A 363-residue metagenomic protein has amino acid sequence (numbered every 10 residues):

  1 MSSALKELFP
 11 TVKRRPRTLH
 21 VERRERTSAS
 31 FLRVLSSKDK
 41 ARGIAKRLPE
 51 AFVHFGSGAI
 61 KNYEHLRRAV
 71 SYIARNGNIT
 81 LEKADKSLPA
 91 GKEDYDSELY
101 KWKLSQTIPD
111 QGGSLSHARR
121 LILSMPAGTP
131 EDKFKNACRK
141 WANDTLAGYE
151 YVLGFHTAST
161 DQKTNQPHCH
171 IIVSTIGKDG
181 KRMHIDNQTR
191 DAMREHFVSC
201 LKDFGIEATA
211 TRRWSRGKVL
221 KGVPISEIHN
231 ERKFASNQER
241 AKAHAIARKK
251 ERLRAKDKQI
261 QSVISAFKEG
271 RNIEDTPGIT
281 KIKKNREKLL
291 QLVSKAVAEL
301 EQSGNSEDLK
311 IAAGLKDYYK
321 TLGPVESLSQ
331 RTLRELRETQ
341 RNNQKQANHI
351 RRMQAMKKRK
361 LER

Functional and structural regions predicted by a protein language model:
M1-R363: N-terminal nicking endonuclease/strand-transfer module with a His-rich metal-binding environment and a catalytic Tyr
